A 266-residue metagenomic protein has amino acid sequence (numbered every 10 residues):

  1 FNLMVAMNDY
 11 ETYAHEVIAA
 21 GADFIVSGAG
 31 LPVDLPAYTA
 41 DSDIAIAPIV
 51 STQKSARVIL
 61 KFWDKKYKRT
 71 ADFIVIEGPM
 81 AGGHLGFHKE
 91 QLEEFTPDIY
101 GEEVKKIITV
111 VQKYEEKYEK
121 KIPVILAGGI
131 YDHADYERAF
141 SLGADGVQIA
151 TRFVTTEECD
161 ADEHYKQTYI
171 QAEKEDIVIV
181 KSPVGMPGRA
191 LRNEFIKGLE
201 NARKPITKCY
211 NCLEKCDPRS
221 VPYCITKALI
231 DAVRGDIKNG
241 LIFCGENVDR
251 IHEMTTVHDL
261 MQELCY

Functional and structural regions predicted by a protein language model:
F1-K117: Active-site entrance/lid segments in N-terminal catalytic domains of soluble metabolic enzymes
L31-P32, I130-D132: Gly/Ser/Thr-rich loops at beta-strand to alpha-helix junctions that form or flank small-molecule/cofactor-binding
A81-I125, Y131-Y266: Conserved active-site-proximal phosphate/metal-binding subdomains
